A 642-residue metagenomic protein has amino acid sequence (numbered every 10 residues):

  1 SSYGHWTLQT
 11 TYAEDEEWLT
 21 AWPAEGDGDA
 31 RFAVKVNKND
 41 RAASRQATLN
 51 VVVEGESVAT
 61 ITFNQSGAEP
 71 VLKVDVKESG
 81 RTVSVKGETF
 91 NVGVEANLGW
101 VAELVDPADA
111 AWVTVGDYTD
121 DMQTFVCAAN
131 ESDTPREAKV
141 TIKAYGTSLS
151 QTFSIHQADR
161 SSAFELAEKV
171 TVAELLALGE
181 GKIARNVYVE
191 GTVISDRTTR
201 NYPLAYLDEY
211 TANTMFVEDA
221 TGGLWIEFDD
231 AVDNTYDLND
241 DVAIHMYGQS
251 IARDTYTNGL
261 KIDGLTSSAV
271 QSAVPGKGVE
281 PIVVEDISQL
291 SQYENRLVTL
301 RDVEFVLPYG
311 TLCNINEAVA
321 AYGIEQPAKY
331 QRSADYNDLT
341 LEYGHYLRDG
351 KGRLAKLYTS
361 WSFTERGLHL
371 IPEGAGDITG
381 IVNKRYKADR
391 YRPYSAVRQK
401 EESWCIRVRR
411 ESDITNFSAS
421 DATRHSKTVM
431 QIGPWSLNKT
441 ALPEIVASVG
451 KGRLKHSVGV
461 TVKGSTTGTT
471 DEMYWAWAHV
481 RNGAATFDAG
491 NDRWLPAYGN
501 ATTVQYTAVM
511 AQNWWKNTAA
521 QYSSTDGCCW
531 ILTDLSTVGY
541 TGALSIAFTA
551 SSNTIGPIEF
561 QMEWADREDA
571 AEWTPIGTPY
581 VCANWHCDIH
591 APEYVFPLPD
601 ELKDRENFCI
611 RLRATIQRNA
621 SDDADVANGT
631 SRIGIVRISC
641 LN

Functional and structural regions predicted by a protein language model:
S1-A33, G93, N97-V126, A565-A570: Surface-exposed binding patches on compact interaction domains or structured appendages
F32, A43-G55, T134-G146: A short beta-strand micro-motif common to beta-rich folds, especially ectodomain repeats
E69-V71, A158-T423: OB-fold nucleic-acid-binding modules
T198-N201, L307-T311, V538-Y540, S551-I558: Extended, low-complexity, turn-rich repeat/linker tracts enriched in Gly/Pro/Ser/Thr and Asp/Glu that occur
R200, K463-Y540, R632: Surface-exposed, low-complexity/disordered Ser/Thr/Gly/Pro/Asn-rich loops and linkers
F417-A484: Extracellular carbohydrate-recognition regions
L437, A447, N553-I555, W573 (+1 more regions): Terminal, low-complexity interaction segments
G527, T537-A547, P557, R605: Extended extracellular/luminal ectodomain segments enriched in beta-structured repeat modules
